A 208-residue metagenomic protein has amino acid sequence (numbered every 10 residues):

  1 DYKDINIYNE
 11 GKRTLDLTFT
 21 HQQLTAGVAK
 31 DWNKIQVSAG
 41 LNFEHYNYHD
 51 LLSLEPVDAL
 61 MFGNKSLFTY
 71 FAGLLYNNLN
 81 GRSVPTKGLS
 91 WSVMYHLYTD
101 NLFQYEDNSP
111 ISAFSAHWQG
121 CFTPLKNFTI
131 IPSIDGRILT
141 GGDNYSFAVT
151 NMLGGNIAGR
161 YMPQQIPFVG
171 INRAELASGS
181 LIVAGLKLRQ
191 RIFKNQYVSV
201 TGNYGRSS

Functional and structural regions predicted by a protein language model:
D1-F71, L75-L79, N156, R160-Q165 (+2 more regions): Gram-negative/organellar outer-membrane beta-barrel architecture
D1-Y8, A39-H45, L89-T99, P132-I138 (+1 more regions): Transmembrane beta-barrel strands of outer-membrane/channel proteins
L51, Q165-G170, N203-S208: Short, local alpha-helical segments
D58-A59, N151, G202: Juxtamembrane/interface motifs at transmembrane-helix termini
Y70-L75, L79-F193: C-terminal outer-membrane beta-barrel translocator/porin domains of Gram-negative envelope proteins and their
G179, F193-V200, S208: Extended hydrophobic-aromatic, low-complexity segments
